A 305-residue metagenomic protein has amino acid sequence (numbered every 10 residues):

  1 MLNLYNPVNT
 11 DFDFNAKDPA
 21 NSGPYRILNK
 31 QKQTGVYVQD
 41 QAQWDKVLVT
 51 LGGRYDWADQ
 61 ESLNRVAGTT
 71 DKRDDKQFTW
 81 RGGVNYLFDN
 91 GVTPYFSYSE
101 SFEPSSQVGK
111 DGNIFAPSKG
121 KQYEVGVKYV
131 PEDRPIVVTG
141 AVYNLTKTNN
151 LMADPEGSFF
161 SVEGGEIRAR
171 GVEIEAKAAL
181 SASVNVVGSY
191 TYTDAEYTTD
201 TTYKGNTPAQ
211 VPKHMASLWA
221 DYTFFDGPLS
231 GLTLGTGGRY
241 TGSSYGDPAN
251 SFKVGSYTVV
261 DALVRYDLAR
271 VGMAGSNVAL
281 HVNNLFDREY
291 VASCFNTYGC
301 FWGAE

Functional and structural regions predicted by a protein language model:
M1-V92, V108-D111, S189, E196 (+1 more regions): Signature of Gram-negative outer-membrane beta-barrel scaffolds
R26-K32, G68-K76, N113-K119, S161-A169 (+3 more regions): Replace "Gram-negative outer membrane beta-barrel proteins" with "bacterial and organellar outer membrane beta-barrel
D40-W44, Y55, K76, V84-L87 (+5 more regions): Residue-level signature of outer-membrane beta-barrel architecture
W44-K46, Y55-E61, Y98-P104, P131 (+7 more regions): Transmembrane beta-strands of outer-membrane beta-barrel pores
K46, N144, E163-D247: Gram-negative outer-membrane beta-barrel transporters
K46-V49, N90-P94, D133-V138, S183-V186 (+2 more regions): Repeated loop/turn-to-beta-strand initiation elements of outer-membrane beta-barrel proteins
L87, P94, S118-A179, N185-T191 (+1 more regions): Membrane-embedded beta-barrel scaffold of Gram-negative outer-membrane proteins
F96, Y123, A209-E305: Conserved C-terminal beta-signal and adjacent last beta-strands/turns of outer-membrane beta-barrel proteins
